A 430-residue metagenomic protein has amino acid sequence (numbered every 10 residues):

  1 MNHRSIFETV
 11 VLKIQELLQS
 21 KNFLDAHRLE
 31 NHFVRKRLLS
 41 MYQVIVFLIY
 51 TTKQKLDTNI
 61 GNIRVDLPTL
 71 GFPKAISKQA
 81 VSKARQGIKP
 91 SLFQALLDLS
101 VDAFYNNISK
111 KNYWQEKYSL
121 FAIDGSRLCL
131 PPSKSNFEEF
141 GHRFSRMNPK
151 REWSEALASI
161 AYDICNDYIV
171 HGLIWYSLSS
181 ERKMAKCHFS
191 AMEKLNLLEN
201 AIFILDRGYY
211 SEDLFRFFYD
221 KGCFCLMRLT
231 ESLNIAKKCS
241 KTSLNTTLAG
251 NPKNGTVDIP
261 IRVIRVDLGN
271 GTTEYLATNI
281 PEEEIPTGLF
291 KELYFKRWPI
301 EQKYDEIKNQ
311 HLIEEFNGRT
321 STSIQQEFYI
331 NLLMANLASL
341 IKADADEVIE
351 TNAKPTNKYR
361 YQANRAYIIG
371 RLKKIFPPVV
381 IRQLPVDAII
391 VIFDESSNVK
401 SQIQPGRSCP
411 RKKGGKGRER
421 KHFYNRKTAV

Functional and structural regions predicted by a protein language model:
M1-I60, K74-A75, R85-I88, A95-L97 (+4 more regions): Single, function-defining residue in the core of a domain
N62-D66: Short alpha-helical "recognition helix" segments of helix-turn-helix
T69-L70: Blade-loop segments of beta-propeller domains
S119-F121: Conserved beta-strand elements of the Class I
E139-S145: Short Pro/Gly-enriched beta-strand edge/turn motifs at strand-loop
